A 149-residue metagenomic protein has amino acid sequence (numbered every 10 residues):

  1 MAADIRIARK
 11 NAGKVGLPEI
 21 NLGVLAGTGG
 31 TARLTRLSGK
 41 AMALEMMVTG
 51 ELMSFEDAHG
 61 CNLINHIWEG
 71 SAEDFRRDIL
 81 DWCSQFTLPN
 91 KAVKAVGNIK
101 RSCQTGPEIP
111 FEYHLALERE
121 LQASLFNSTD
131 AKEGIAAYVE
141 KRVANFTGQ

Functional and structural regions predicted by a protein language model:
M1-M47, D78-W82: CoA-thioester-processing core
I5, E45, T49-E51, D57 (+1 more regions): Well-ordered beta-strand positions
A8-G13, F55, I64-A116, T129 (+1 more regions): C-terminal long alpha-helix characteristic of the crotonase
G30-R33, M42, A95-N98, E118-L121 (+1 more regions): Hydrophobic alpha-helical segments typical of transmembrane helices and their membrane-interface/capping positions
L34, A58, I99, Y138: Terminal peptide-recognition signature
S124-L125: C-terminal and late-domain segments of enzyme folds
G134-Q149: Short, basic/aromatic-enriched C-terminal tail that caps enzymatic domains
